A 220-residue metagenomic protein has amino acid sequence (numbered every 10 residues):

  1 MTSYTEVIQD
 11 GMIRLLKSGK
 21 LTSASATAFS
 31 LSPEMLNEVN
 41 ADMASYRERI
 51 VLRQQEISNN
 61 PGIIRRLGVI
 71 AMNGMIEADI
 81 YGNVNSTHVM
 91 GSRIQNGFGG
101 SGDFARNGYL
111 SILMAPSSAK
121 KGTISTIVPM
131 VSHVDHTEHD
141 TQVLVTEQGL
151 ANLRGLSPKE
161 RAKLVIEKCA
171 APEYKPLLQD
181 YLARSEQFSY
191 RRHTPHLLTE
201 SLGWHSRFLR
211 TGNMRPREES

Functional and structural regions predicted by a protein language model:
M1-S220: Conserved phosphate- and dinucleotide-binding cores of soluble alpha/beta proteins, encompassing both enzyme active
